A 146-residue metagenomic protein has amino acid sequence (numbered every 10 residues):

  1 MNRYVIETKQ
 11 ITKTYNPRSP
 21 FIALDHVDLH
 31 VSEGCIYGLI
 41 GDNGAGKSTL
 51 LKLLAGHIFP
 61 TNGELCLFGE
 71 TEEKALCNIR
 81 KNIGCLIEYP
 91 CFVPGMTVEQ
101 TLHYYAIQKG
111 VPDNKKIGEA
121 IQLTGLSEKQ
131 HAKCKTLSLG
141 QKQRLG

Functional and structural regions predicted by a protein language model:
M1-T8, T12-H26, A75-L76: A short, flexible loop at the N-terminus of ABC-type nucleotide-binding domains that lies
Y37-D42: The feature captures the beta-strand-to-loop junction immediately N-terminal to the Walker
A55: Helix-to-loop junction immediately C-terminal to a conserved catalytic motif
G63-K74, N78-I79: Conserved ABC transporter NBD signature motif
H103, I107, P112-K129: Conserved ABC ATPase "signature" region
K133-L137: Conserved ABC ATPase signature
